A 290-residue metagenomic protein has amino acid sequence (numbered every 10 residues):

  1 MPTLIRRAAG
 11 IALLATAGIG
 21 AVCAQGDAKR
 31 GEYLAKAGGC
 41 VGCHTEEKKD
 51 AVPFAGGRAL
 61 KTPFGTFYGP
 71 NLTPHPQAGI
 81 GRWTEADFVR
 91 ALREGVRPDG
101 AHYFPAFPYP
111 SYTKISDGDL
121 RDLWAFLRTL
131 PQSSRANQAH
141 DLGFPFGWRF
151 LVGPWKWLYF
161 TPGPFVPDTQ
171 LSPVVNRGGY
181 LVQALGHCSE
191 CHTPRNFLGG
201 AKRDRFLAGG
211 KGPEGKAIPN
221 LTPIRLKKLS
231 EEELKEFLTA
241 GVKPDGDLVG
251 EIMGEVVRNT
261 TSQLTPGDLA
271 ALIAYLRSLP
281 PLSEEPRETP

Functional and structural regions predicted by a protein language model:
M1-A12: Bacterial N-terminal signal peptides that target proteins for export
G20-K36, G153-Q183, P290: Electrostatic cytochrome c docking/interface patches
K29-E32, T45, V52-A78, A106-P110 (+2 more regions): Sequence context of c-type cytochrome heme-c attachment sites
G31, A37-E47, F88, L123 (+4 more regions): The canonical Cys-X-X-Cys-His
A59-R90, P110-L120, R205-D245, E255-A270: Electron-transfer interface patches adjacent to heme c in soluble/periplasmic c-type cytochromes and di-/multiheme
G95, G100-F104, P108-S111, D117-A125: Membrane-embedded segments
R135-V152: Extended, well-folded interaction surfaces typified by the phenylalanyl-tRNA synthetase beta subunit core
E251-P290: A cross-kingdom marker for long, charged
